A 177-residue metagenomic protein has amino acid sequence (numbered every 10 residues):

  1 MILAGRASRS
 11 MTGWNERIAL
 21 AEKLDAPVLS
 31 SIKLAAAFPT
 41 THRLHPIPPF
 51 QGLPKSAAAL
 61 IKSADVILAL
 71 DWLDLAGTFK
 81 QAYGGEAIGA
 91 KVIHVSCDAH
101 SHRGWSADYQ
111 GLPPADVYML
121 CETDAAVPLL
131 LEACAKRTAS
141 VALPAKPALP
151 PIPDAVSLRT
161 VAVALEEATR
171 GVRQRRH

Functional and structural regions predicted by a protein language model:
M1-I67, A168-H177: Anionic-ligand anchoring segments at beta-strand to alpha-helix junctions in alpha/beta enzyme folds, i.e., glycine
L3-R6, V117-Y118, L149-P153: Flexible, glycine/proline-enriched loop segments at strand-loop-helix junctions that form or flank small-ligand binding
R6-W14, L73-A76, D154-T160: Active-site glycine- and acidic-residue-rich loops that bind and position anionic ligands or nucleotide-like cofactors
G13-A19, T78-Y83, A164: A short acidic, amphipathic alpha-helical/loop segment
L24, L75, C134-A135, P147 (+2 more regions): Generic low-complexity, intrinsically disordered sequence content enriched in small uncharged/hydrophobic residues
L34-P144: Glycine-rich, acidic loop regions that bind phosphate or pyrophosphate groups
L143-H177: Active-site diphosphate/adenylate-binding microenvironment
